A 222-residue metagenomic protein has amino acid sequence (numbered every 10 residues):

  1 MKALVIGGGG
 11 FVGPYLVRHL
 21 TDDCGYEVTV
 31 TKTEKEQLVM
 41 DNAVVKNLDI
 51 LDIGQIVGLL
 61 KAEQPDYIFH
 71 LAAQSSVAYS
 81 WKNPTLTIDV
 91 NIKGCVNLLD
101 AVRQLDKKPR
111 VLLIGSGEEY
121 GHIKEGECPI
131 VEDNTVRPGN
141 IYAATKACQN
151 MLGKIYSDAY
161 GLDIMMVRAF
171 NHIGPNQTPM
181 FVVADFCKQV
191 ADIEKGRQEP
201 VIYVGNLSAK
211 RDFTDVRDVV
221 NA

Functional and structural regions predicted by a protein language model:
A3-D23: N-terminal Rossmann NAD(P)H-binding glycine-rich loop of SDR-like oxidoreductase domains
I6, T31, I68-A72, V111-G117 (+1 more regions): SDR active-site strand-loop-helix element
G25-E34: Conserved glycine-rich Rossmann-like NAD(P)H-binding loop of the short-chain dehydrogenase/reductase
N42-D52: Rossmann-fold cofactor-recognition segment
I50-V90: NAD(P)H-binding glycine-rich loop region in Rossmannoid oxidoreductase-like domains and their noncatalytic homologs
Q55, V96-D100, D218-N221: Conserved mid-core alpha-helix of short-chain dehydrogenase/reductase
K82-N97, P109-R110, E118-M166, I173: Catalytic helix-loop patch of NAD(P)-dependent Rossmann-fold dehydrogenases
I123-P129, M151-D212, V216-N221: NAD(P)-dependent short-chain dehydrogenase/reductase
